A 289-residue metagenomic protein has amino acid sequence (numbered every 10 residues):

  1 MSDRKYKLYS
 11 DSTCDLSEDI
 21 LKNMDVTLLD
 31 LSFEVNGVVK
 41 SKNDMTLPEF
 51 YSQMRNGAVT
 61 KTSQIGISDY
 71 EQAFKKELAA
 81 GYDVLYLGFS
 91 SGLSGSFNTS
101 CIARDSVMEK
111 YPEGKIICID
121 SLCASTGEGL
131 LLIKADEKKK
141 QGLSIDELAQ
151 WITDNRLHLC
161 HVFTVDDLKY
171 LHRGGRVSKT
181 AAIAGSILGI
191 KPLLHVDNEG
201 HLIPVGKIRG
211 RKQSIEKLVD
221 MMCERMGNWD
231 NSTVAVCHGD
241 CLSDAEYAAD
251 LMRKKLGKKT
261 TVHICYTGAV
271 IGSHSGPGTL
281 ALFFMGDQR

Functional and structural regions predicted by a protein language model:
S2-K7, T13-T27, S32-E34, L93-S96 (+5 more regions): Mixed-charge interfacial surface used for oligomerization/domain docking and macromolecular partner engagement
K5-D69: N-terminal glycine-rich anion-binding loop in soluble enzyme alpha/beta folds
Q53-M54, G81-Y86, E109-I119, I264: Glycine/charged-rich beta-loop-alpha catalytic/anionic-binding loops adjacent to active sites
R55-A58, Q64-Y86, S90-I102, D146-A149: Glycine-rich phosphate- or other oxyanion-binding loops that anchor nucleotides, phosphorylated ligands
